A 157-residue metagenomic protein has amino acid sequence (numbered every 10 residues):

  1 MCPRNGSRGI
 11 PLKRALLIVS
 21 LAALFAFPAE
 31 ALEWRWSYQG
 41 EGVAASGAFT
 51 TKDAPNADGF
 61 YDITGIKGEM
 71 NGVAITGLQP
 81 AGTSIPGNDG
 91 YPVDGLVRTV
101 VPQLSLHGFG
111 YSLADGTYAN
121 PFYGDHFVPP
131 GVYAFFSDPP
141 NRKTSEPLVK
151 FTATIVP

Functional and structural regions predicted by a protein language model:
M1-L12: N-terminal secretory signal peptides that target proteins for export/translocation
G6, L17, R35-W36: Generic early N-terminus positional signal peaking at residue ~5-7
G6-R8, L21, L106: Compositionally biased regions
I10, S20, L24, G40-V43: Short N-terminal leader segment in a subset of presequences, especially plant chloroplast and some mitochondrial
L16-L17, L21-L32, E146-P157: Short, threonine-centered small-residue motifs that mark membrane-proximal processing/anchoring sites and TM-junction
F25-E33, A54-D62, G90-S105: Short, surface-exposed loop and linker segments with low hydrophobicity and enrichment for Pro/Ser/Thr
A31-E69, A74, A153-I155: N-terminal segment immediately downstream of the Sec signal-peptide cleavage site in secreted/extracellular proteins
T76-I155: Acidic, low-complexity intrinsically disordered segments
